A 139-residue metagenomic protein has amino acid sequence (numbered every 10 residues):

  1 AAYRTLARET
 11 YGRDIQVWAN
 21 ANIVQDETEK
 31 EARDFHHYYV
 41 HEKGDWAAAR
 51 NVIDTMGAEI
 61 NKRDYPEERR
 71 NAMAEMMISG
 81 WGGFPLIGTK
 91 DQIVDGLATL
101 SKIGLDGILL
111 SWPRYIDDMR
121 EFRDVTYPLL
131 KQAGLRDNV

Functional and structural regions predicted by a protein language model:
A1-A7, I116-R120, V125: Active-site-adjacent beta->alpha loops and helix N-cap segments on the catalytic face of soluble alpha/beta enzymes
A1-K102, L130-N138: An alpha-helical appendage that flanks or caps ligand/catalytic pockets
Q25, L86, W112-M119: Acidic-and-aromatic substrate-binding clefts and catalytic sites of carbohydrate-active enzymes
